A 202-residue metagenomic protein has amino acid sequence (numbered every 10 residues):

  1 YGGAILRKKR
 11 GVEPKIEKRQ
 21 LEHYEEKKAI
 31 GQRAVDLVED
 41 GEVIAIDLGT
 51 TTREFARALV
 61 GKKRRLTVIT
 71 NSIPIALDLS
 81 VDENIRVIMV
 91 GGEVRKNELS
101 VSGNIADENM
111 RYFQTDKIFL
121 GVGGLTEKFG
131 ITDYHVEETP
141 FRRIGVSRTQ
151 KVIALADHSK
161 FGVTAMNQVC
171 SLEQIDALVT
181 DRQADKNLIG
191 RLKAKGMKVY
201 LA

Functional and structural regions predicted by a protein language model:
Y1-A45, R57-T67, S80-N84: HTH-adjacent hinge/linker in prokaryotic transcriptional regulators
K27-V35, T52-R53, D107, T139: Short, well-ordered alpha-helical scaffold segments within catalytic/effector domains
L48-T50: Glycine-rich N-terminal segment of FAD-binding domains in flavoprotein oxidoreductases, spanning the beta-loop-helix
E54-A58, R191: A short acidic, amphipathic alpha-helical/loop segment
T67-V68, K117: A residue-level structural signature of the nucleotidyltransferase/glycosyltransferase Rossmann-like core
P74-A202: Conserved phosphate- and dinucleotide-binding cores of soluble alpha/beta proteins, encompassing both enzyme active
